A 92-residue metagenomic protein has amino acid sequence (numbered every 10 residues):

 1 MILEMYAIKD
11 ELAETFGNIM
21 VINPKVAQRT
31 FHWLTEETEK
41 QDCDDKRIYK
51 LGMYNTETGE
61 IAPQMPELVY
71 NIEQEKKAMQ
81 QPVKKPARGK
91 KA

Functional and structural regions predicted by a protein language model:
M1-T15: Short aromatic-glycine-(Arg/Gly/Cys) micro-motifs in beta-strand/loop hairpins
A7, M20, R47-Y49: Beta-strand cores of modular interaction/reader domains in eukaryotic scaffold and signaling proteins, especially PDZ
E11-L12, K25, E57: Short, ordered coil/turn segments that flank beta-strands lining enzyme active or ligand-binding pockets
E14-I22: A short, exposed loop/beta-hairpin motif centered on an aromatic-Gly-Thr core
I22-C43: A short, charged, amphipathic alpha-helix used as a generic interaction element across diverse proteins
E36-A92: Short, mixed-charge low-complexity intrinsically disordered segments
